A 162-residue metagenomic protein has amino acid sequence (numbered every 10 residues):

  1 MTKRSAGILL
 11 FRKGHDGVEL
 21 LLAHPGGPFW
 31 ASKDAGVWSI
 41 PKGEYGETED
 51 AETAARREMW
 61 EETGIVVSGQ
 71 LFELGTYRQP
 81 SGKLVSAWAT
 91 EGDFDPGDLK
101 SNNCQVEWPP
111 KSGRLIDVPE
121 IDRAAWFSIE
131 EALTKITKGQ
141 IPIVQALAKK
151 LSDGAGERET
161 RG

Functional and structural regions predicted by a protein language model:
M1-I40, W88: N-terminal strand-loop-strand
H15-G17, G27-W30, G46-E47, I65 (+2 more regions): Short, charged/polar surface micro-motifs in flexible loops or helix N-caps
A35, S39, A51, I65 (+2 more regions): Membrane-topology and secretion signals of cell-surface/extracellular proteins
I40-L74, S128: The catalytic Nudix box helix
T76-G113, A125, L147: Active-site-adjacent beta-strand/loop module that shapes the phosphate/pyrophosphate-binding cleft
R114-E130: Alpha-helix-centered segments that form part of catalytic cores
A125, I129-G162: Charged phosphate-binding loop/patch that engages nucleotide di/tri-phosphates or the phosphate backbone of nucleic
